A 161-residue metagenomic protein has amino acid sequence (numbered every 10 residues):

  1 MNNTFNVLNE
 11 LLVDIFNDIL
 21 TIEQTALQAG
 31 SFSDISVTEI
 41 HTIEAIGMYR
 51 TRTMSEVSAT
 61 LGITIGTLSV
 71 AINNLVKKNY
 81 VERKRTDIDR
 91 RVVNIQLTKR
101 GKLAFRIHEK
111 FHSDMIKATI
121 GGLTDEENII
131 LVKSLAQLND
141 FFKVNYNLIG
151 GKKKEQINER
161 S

Functional and structural regions predicted by a protein language model:
M1-D34: N-terminal leader segment of winged-helix/HTH proteins
M1-N3, I129-S161: C-terminal regulatory/oligomerization modules of transcriptional regulators
I22-G66: N-terminal helix-turn-helix DNA-binding core of bacterial DNA-binding proteins
E44, N73-N74: Core alpha-helical elements of the protein kinase catalytic domain, predominantly the helix directly N-terminal
E44-M48, E109, A136: Short, locally clustered residues in the helix-turn-helix/winged-helix DNA-binding domain
N74-I130: Charged, amphipathic alpha-helical coiled-coil/dimerization segments
